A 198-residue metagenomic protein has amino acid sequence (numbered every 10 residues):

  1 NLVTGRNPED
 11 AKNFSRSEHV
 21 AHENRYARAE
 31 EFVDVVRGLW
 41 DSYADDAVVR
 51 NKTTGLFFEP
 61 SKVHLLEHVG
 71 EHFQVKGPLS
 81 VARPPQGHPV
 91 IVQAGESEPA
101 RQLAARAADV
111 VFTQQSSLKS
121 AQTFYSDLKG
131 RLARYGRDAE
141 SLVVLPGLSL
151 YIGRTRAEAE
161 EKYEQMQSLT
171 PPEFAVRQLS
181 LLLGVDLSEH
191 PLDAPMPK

Functional and structural regions predicted by a protein language model:
L2, P8, H22-H88, S117-K198: An alpha-helical appendage that flanks or caps ligand/catalytic pockets
G5-E9, S97-A100: Short connector loops/turns at beta-strand edges and beta->alpha or beta->beta junctions
A11-V20: Surface-exposed, active-site-proximal loop segments in enzymatic domains
H88-V90, A108: Short, solvent-exposed beta-strand edge segments and adjacent coil->beta transition regions
Q93-R106, Q165: Short, acidic/polar
Q102-S117: A conserved active-site cap/scaffold subdomain adjacent to cofactor or substrate pockets
